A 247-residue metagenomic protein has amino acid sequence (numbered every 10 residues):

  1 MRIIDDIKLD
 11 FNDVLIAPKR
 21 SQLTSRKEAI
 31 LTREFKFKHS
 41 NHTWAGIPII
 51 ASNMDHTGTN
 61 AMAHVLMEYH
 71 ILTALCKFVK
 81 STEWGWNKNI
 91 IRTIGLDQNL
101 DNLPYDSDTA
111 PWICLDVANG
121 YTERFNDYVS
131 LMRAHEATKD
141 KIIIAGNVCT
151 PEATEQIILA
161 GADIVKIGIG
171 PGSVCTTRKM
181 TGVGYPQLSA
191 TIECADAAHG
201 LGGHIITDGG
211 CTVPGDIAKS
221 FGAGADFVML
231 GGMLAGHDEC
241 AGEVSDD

Functional and structural regions predicted by a protein language model:
M1-H204, G232-H237, G242: Active-site entrance/lid segments in N-terminal catalytic domains of soluble metabolic enzymes
H204-H237, A241-E243: Active-site capping/gating regions of soluble enzymes
